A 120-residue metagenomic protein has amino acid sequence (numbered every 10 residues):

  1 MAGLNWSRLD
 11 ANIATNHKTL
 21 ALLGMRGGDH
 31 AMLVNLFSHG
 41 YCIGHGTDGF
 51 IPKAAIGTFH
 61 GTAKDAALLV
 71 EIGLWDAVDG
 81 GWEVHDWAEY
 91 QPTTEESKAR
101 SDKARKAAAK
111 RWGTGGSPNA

Functional and structural regions predicted by a protein language model:
M1-T94: Positively charged, structured surface patches that bind polyanionic biopolymers
P92-A120: Basic DNA-binding region of bZIP-type proteins
